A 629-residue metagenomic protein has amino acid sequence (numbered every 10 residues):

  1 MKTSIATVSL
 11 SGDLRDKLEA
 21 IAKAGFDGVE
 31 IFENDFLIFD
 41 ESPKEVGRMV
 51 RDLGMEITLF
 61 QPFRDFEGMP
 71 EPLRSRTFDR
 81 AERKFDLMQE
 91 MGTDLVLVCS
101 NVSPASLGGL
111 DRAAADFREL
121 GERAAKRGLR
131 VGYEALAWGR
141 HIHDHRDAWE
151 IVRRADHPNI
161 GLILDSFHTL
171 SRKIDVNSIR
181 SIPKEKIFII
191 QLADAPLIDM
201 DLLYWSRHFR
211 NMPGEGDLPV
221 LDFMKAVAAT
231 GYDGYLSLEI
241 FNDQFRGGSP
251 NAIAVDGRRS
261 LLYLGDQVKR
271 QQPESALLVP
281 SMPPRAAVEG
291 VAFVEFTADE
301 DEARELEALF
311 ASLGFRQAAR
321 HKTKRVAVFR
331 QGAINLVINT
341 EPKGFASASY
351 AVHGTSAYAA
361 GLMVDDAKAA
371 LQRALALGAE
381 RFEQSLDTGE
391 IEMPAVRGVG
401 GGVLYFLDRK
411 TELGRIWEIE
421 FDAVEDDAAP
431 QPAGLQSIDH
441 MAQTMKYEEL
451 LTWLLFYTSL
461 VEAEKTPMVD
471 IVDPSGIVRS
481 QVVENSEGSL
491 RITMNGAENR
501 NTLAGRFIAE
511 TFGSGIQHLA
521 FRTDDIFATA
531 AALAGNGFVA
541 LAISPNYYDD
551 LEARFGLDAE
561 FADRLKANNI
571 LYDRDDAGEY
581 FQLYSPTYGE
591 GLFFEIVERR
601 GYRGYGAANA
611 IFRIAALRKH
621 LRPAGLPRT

Functional and structural regions predicted by a protein language model:
M1-T93, R118, A125, A254-R285: N-terminal pre-domain/capping segments
T3-T7, V29-I31, I57-P62, V96-V98 (+4 more regions): Hydrophobic faces of well-ordered beta-strands that scaffold small-molecule active sites in alpha/beta enzyme cores
V8-R15, F32-P43, D65-S75, S103-G108 (+4 more regions): Acidic-and-aromatic substrate-binding clefts and catalytic sites of carbohydrate-active enzymes
L14, K23, S75, A252 (+5 more regions): Glyoxalase I/VOC metalloenzyme domain signal
E19, G47-R48, D79-A81, S103-S106 (+7 more regions): Extended, hydrophobic interaction surfaces within ordered domains
F26, M55, M88-T93, I187 (+4 more regions): A structural motif
G28-V29, E119-D217: Acidic/histidine-rich catalytic cores of soluble enzymes
E67-L162, S171, A252, D256 (+2 more regions): Active-site acidic/histidine proton-transfer and metal-coordination neighborhood in alpha/beta enzyme cores
